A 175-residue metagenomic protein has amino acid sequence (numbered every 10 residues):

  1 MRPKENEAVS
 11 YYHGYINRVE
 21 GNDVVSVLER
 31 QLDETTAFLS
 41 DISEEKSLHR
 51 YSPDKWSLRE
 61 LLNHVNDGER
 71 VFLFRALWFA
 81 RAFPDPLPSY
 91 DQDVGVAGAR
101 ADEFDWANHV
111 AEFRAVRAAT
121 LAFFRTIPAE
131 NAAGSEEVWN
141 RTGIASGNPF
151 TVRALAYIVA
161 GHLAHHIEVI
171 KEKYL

Functional and structural regions predicted by a protein language model:
M1-D33: Terminal targeting/low-complexity segments that flank the catalytic cores of oxidoreductases
M1-E7, Y11-G14, L48-D93, L121 (+1 more regions): Short, contiguous alpha-helical
V19, D23-S26, F104, F150 (+1 more regions): Solvent-exposed interaction patches of small proteins and small membrane subunits
D23, K46-R50, F104-V110: Short helix-to-loop capping/linker segments positioned immediately adjacent to catalytic or ligand/cofactor-binding
V27-F38, V96-S135, V159: Acidic/histidine-rich alpha-helical segments that form the ligand environment of transition-metal centers
L28-W56: A glycine-rich, hydrophobic loop/mini-helix early in the fold
I42-E45, F83, I127-E130, K173: A short secondary-structure junction motif
